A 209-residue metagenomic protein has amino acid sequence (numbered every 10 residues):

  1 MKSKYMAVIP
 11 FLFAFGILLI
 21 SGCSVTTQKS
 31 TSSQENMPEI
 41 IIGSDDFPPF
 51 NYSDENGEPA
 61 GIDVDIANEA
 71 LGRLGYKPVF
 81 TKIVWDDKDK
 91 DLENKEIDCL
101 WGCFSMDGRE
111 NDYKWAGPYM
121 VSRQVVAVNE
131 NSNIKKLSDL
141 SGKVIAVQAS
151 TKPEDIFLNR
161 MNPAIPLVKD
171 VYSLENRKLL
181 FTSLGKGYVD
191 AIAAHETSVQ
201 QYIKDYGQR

Functional and structural regions predicted by a protein language model:
M1-P10: Bacterial N-terminal signal peptides that target proteins for export
S32-C103, N111, S173: Extracytoplasmic small-molecule ligand-binding "clamshell" domains of the periplasmic binding protein/Venus flytrap
S33, V128-I145: Flexible hinge/capping segments at coil-to-helix
E39-D45, W115-K136: Hydrophobic/proline-rich hinge and linker segments of small-molecule sensing/allosteric domains, predominantly
Y52-E55, A67-Y76, P153-L174, I203-Q208: Ligand-binding cleft/hinge of the Venus flytrap
D87-K90, C103-D112, I156-R160, G185-R209: A ligand-binding cleft/hinge motif common to bilobed small-molecule-binding domains
